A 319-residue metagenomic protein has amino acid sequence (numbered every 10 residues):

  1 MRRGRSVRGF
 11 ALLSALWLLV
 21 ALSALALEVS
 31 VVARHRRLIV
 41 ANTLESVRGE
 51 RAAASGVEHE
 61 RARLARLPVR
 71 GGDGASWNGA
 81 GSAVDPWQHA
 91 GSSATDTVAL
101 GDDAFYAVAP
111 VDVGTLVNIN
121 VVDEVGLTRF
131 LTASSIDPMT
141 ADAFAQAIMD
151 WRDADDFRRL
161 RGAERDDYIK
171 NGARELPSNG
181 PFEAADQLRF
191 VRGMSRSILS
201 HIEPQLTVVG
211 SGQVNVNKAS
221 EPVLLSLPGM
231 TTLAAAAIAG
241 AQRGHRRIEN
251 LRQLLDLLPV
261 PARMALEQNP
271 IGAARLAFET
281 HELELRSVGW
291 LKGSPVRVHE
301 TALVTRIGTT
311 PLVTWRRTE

Functional and structural regions predicted by a protein language model:
R2-R3, V7-E319: Compositionally biased linear targeting/interaction segments
